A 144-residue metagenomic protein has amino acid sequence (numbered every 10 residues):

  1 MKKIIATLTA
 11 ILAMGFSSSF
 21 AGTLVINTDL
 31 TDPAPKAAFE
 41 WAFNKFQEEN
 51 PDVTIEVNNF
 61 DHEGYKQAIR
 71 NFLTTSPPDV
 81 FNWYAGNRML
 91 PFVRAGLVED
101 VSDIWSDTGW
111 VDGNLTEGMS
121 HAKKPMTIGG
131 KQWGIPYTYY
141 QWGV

Functional and structural regions predicted by a protein language model:
M1-I4: Positively charged n-region of N-terminal signal peptides that target proteins for export
L8-G15: Bacterial N-terminal signal peptides
F16-A21: Sec/Tat signal peptide C-region and signal peptidase I cleavage site
G22-D32, V53-N58, V80, W133: Short, well-ordered beta-strand elements
D32-T54: Short, polar/charged alpha-helical segment
N59-A68: Short helix-initiation/N-cap motifs at beta->coil->alpha
F72-W83: Alpha-to-beta junction loops
N87-W142: Hinge/lid segment of periplasmic solute-binding proteins
